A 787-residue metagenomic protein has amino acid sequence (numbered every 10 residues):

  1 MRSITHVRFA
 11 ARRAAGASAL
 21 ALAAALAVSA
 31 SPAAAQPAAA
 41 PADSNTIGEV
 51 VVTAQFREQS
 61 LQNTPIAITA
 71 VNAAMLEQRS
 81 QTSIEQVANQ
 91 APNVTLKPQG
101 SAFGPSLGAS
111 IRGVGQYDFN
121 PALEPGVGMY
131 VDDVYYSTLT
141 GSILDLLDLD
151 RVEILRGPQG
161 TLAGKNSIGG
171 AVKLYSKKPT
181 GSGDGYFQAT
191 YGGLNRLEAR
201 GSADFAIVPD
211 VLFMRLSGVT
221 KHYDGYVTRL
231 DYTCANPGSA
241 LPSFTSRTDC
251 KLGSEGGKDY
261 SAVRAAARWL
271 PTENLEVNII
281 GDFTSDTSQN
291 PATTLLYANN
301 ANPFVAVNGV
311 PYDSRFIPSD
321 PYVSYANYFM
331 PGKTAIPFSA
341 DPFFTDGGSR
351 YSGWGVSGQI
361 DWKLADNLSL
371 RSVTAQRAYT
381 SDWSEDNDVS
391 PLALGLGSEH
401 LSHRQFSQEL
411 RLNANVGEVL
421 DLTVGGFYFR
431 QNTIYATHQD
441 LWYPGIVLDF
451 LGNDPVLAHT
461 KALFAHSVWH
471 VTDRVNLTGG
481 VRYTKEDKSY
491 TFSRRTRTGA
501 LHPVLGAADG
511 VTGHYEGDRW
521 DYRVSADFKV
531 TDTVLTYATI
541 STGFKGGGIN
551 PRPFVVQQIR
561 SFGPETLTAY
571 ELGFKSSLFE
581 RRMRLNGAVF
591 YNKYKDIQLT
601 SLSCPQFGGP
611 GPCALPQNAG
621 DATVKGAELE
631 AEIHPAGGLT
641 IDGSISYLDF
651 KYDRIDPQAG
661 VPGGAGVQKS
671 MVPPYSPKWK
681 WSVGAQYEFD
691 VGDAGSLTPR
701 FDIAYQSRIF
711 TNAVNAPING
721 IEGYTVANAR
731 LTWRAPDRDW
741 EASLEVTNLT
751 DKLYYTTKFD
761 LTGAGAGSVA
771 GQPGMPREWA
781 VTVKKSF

Functional and structural regions predicted by a protein language model:
M1-N89, E273, V356, I633: N-terminal Sec signal peptide and the immediately downstream disordered periplasmic leader that contains the TonB box
I4, T600, A704-N712, W733-F787: C-terminal beta-signal and adjacent terminal beta-strands/loops of Gram-negative outer-membrane beta-barrel proteins
S44-S182, L572: Acidic, small-polar-rich N-terminal luminal/periplasmic segments of exported/outer-membrane proteins
E124-G126, T138, L147-R156, T161-L241 (+8 more regions): Outer-membrane beta-barrel translocator/receptor signature
G181-S182, T190, A206-V310, S314 (+5 more regions): Periplasmic-side early beta-strands and strand-to-turn transitions of outer-membrane beta-barrels
Y223, Q359-E385, K529-K545, S561-A627 (+3 more regions): Membrane-embedded beta-barrel scaffold of Gram-negative outer-membrane proteins
R268-T272, N413-N415, D421, F427-F429 (+2 more regions): Structural signature of Gram-negative outer-membrane beta-barrels, strongest in the C-terminal barrel of TonB-dependent
L422, N476-L477, Y591-K593, L615-A713 (+1 more regions): Gram-negative outer-membrane beta-barrel transporters
